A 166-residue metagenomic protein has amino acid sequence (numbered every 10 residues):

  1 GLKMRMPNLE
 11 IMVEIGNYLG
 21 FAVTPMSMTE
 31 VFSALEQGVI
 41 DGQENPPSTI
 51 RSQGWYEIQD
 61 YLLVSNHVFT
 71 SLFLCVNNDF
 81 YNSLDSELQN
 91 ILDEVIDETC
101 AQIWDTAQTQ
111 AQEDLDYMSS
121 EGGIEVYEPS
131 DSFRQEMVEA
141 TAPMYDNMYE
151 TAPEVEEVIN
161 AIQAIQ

Functional and structural regions predicted by a protein language model:
G1-Q166: N-terminal secretory/targeting leader peptides
